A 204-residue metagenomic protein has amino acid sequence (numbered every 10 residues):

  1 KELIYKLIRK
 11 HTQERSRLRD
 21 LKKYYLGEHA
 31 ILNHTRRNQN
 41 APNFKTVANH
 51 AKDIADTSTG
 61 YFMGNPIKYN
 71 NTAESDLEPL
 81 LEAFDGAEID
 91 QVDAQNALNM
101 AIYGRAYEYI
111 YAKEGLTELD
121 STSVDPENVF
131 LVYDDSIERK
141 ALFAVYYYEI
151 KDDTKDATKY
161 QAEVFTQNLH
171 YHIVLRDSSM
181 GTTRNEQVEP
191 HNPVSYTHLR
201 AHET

Functional and structural regions predicted by a protein language model:
K1-S121, I137-R139: Extended, helix-rich architectural segments
L3, V164, N168, Q187-P190 (+1 more regions): Intrinsic disorder/low-complexity segments enriched in polar/small residues
R17-L21, N38-Q39, A141, Q161 (+3 more regions): Small/flexible residues
P42, N49-K52, D56, L142-V145 (+3 more regions): Intrinsic disorder/low-complexity segments
K45, F165, G181-T182, E203: Intrinsically disordered/low-complexity terminal segments and short unstructured peptides
A97-G181: Extended, Lys/Arg-enriched charged tracts that mediate electrostatic binding to polyanionic substrates
P193-V194: Acidic, proline/serine/threonine- and glycine-rich low-complexity intrinsically disordered segments
T197-T204: Conserved small/polar residues in nucleotide/adenosyl-binding loops
